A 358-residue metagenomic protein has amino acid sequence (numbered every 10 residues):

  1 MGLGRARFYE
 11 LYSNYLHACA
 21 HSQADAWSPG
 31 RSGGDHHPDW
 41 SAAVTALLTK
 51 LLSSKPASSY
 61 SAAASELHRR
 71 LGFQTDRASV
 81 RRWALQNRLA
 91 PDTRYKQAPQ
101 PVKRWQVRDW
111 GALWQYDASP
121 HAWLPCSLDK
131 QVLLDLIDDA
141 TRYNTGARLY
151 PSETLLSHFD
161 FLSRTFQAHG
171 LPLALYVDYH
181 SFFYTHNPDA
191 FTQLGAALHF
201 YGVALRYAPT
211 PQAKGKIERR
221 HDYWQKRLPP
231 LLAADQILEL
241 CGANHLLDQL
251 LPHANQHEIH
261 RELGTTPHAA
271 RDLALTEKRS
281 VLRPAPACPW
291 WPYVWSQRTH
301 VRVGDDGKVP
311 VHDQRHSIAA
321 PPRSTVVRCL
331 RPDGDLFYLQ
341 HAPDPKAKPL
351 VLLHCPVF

Functional and structural regions predicted by a protein language model:
M1-Y15: Double-stranded DNA-binding cores of transcription factors and transposases
F8-L11, L48, A63, V80 (+10 more regions): Mobile genetic element proteins and their domesticated derivatives, centered on retroelements and DNA transposons
S13-A122, A270-L275: Basic, flexible linker segments flanking DNA-binding modules in nucleic acid-interacting mobile-element proteins
F73, A84-I137, Y143-N144, L155-R164 (+3 more regions): Mobile-element integrase/transposase regions, centering on the N-terminal DNA-binding/Zn-coordinating module
D138-D139, Y150-T154, F358: A short acidic/small-residue loop/turn micro-motif
F166-P188, A208-P211: Acidic/histidine-rich, metal-coordinating catalytic segments
L194-P284, P332: Charged alpha-helix within mobile-element recombinases
L251-F358: C-terminal, beta-rich DNA-binding module of retroviral/retroelements integrases
